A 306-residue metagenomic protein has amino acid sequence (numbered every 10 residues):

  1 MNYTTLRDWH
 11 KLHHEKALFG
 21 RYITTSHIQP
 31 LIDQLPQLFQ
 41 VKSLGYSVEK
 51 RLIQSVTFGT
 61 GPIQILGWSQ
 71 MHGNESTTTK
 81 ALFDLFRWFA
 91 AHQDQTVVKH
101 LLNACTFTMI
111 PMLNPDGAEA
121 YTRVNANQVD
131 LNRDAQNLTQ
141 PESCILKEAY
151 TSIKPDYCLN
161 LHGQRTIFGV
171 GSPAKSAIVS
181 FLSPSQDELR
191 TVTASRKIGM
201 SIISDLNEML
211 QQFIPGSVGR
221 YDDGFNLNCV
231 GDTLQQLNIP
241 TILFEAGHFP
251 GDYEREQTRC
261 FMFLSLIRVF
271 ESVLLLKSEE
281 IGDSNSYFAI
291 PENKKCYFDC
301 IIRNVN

Functional and structural regions predicted by a protein language model:
M1-Q29, L85-A91, Q95-C105, D134: N-terminal capping/interface segment
M1-S26, I153, F181-N306: C-terminal accessory segments enriched in acidic
H13-I63: Soluble metallo-hydrolase cores and metallopeptidase-like ectodomains found primarily in the secretory/periplasmic
V41, S55, M109, C158 (+1 more regions): Conserved beta-strand scaffold positions in the cores of enzyme catalytic domains, especially in NTP/NDP-utilizing
K50, A118, C229-T233: Short beta-strand/turn micro-motifs at beta-sheet edges
Q54-T57, I65-W68, L131-N132, F244-E245: Active-site-proximal beta-strand elements of phosphoester/diester hydrolases
F58-G59, Y121-R123, D232-I239: Short glycine/proline-enriched loop/turn "hinge" motifs that connect secondary-structure elements and lie
P62-Q64, M71, S76-G216: Active-site/substrate-binding loop(s) of hydrolase catalytic cores
